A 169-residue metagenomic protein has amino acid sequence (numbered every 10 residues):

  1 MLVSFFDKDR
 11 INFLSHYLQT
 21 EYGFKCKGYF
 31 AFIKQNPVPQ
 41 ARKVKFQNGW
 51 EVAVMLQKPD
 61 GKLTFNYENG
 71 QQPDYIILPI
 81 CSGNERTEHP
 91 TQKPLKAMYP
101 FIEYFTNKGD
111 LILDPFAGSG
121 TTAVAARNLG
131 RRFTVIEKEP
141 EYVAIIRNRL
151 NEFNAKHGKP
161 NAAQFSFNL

Functional and structural regions predicted by a protein language model:
M1-A144: Core catalytic lobe of class I
R147-L169: S-adenosyl-L-methionine
